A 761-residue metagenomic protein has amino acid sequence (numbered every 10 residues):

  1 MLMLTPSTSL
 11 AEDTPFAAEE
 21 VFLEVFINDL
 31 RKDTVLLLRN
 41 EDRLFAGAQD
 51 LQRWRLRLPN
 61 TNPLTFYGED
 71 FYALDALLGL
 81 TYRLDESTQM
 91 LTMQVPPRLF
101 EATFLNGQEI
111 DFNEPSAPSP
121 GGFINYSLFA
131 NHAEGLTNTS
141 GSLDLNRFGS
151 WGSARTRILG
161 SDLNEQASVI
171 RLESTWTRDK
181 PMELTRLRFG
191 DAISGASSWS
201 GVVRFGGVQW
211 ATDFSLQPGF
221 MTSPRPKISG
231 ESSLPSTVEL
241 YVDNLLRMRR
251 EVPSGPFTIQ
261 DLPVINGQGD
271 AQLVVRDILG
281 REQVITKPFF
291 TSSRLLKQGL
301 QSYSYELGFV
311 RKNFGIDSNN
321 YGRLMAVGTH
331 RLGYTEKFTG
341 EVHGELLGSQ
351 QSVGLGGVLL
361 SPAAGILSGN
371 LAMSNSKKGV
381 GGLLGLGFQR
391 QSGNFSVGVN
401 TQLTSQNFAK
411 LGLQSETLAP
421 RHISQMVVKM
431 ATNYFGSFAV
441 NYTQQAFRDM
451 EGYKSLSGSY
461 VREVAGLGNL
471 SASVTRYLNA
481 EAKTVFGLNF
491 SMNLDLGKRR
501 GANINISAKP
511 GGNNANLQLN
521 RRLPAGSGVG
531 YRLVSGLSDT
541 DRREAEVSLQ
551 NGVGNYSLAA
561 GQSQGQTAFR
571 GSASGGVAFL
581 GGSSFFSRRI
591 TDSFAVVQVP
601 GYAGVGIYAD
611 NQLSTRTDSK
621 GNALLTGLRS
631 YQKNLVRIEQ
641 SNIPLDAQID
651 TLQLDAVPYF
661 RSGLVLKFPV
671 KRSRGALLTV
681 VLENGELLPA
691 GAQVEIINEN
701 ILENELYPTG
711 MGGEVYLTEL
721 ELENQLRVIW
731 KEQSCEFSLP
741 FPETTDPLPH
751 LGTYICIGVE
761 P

Functional and structural regions predicted by a protein language model:
S9-P224, K509-A578, F586: Post-signal-peptide, soluble extracytosolic/periplasmic N-terminal scaffold domains of envelope/secretory systems
F16-L23, R31-R39, G601-D610, E683-E699: Short, ordered, surface-exposed loop/turn motifs in non-cytosolic proteins
L23-V25, G230, A595-V599, G675-E683: A short, amphipathic beta-strand motif
L38-A46, L262-Q268, N622-R637, S641-P644 (+3 more regions): Short Pro-Gly-centered beta-turn/loop motif in secreted/extracellular proteins
M90-V95, S293-L296, S587, L652-R672 (+1 more regions): Extracellular beta-sheet/turn segments enriched in Thr/Pro/Gly and aliphatic residues
E114-S116, T139-W151, S168-E183, G322-E336 (+13 more regions): Feature captures outer-membrane beta-barrel proteins of Gram-negative bacteria and organelles
S127-A133, L159-L163, A192-S194, S233 (+19 more regions): Outer-membrane beta-barrel pore domains and translocons
Q612-G621, N700-E714: Short, acidic Ser/Thr/Gly-rich low-complexity loop/linker segments typical of extracellular and cell-surface proteins
